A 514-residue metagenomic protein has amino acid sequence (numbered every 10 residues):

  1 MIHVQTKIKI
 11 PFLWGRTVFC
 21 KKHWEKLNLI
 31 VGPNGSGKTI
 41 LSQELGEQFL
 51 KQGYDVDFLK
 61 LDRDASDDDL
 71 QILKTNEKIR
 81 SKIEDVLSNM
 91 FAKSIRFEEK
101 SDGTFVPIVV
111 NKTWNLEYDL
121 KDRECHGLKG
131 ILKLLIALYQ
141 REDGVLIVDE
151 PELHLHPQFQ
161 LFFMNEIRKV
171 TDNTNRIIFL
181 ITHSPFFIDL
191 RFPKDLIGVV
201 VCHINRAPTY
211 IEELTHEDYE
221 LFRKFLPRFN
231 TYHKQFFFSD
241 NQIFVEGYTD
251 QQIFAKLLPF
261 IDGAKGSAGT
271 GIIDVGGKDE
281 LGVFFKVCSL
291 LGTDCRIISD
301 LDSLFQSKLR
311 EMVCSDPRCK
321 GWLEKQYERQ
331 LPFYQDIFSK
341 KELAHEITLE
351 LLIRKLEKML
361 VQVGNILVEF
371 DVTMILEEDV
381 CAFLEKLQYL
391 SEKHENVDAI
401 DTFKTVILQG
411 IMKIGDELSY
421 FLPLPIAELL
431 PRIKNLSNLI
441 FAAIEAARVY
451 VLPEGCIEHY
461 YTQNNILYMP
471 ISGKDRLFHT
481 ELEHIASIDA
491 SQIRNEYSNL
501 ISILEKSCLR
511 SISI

Functional and structural regions predicted by a protein language model:
M1-W24, G32, S36, G46-F49 (+3 more regions): Acidic, Mg2+-coordinating catalytic modules of nucleic-acid enzymes
I2-Q48, P107-Q235, Q251-Q252, Y461 (+2 more regions): Switch/communication elements of ASCE P-loop NTPase nucleotide-binding domains
L41, V56-F58, C288, I297: Globular "head" domains of long coiled-coil molecular machines
Q43-T113, W322, H459-H484: Coupling/switch segment of ABC-type P-loop NTPase heads
G53-D57, I178, T270, C295: Hydrophobic anchor at the start of a short beta-strand that flanks the dinucleotide cofactor-binding loop
S66, I188, F305-S307: Generic structural signal for helix capping and beta-alpha/helix-loop junctions
L87-S88, T171, C288: A generic structural signal for well-ordered alpha-helical segments
